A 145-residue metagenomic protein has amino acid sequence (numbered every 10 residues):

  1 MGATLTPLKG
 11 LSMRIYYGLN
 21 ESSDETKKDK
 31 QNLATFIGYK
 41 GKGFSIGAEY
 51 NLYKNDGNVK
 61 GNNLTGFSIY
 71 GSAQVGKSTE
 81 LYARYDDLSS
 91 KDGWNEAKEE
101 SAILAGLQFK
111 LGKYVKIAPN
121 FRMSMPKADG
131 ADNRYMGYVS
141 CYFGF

Functional and structural regions predicted by a protein language model:
T4: Short beta-strand-to-turn element immediately C-terminal to the catalytic PLP-Schiff-base lysine in fold type I
P7-F145: Outer-membrane beta-barrel pore domains
